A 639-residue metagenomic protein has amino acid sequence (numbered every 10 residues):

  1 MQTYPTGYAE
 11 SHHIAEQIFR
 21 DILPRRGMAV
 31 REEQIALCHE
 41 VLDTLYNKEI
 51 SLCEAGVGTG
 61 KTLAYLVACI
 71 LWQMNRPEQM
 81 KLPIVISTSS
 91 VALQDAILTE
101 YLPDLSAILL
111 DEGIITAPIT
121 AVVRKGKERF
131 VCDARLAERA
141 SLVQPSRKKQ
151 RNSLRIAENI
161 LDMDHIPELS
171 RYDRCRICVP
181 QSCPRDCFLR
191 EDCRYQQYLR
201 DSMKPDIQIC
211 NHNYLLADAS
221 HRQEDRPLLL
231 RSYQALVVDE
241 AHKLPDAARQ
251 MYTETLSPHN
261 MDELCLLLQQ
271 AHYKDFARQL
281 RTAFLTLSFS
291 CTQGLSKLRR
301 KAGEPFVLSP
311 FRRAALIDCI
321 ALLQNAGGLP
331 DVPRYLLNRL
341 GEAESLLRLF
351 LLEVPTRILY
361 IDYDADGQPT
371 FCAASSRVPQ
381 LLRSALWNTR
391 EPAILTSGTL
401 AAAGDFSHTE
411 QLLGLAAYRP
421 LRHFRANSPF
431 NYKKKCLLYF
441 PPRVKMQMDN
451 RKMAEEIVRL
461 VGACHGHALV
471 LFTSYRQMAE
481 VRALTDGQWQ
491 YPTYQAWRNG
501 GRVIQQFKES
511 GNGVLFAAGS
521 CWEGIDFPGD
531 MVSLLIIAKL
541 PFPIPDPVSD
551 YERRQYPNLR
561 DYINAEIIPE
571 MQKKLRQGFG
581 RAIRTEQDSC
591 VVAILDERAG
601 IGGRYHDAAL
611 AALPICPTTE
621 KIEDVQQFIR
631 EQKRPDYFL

Functional and structural regions predicted by a protein language model:
Q2-L23, A29-E32, R76-Q208, H212-N213 (+2 more regions): A substrate-engagement module of RecA-like helicase motors
N47-V67: Walker A/P-loop
Y65-V67, L71, A92-D95, T99-P103 (+3 more regions): Signature of the SF2 helicase/ATPase Hel1-core->accessory helical subdomain module
L82-A92, I394-G398, G466-Y475, I594-L595: Conserved RecA-like ASCE P-loop NTPase motor core of nucleic-acid helicases/translocases
Q181-Q208, A219-P227, L322-C436, F440-P442 (+3 more regions): A contiguous, basic/glycine-rich beta-loop/short-helix subdomain that forms a polymer-engagement track
S384, F440-T473: Conserved interdomain hinge at the start of the Helicase C-terminal
P441-M448, N499-G600: Conserved RecA-like P-loop NTPase helicase motor core
T473-W497: Conserved helicase motor "Helicase C" RecA-like lobe of SF1/SF2 P-loop NTPases
